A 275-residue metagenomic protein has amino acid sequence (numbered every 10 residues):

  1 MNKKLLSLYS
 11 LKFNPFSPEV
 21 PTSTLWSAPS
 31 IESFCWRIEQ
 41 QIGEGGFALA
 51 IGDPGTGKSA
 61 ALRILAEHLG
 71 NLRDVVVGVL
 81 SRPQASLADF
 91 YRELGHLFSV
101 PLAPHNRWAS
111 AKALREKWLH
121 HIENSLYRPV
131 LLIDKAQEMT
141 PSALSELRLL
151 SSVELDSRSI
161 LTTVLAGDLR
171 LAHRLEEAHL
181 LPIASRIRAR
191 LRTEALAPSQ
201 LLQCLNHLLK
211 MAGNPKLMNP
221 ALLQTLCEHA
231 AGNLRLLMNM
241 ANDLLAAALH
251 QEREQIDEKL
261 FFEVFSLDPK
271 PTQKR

Functional and structural regions predicted by a protein language model:
M1-E44, S266, K270-R275: A short, basic N-terminal segment
K3-L5, I160, P182, M211-R275: C-terminal alpha-helical "lid" subdomain
L6, S86-F90, P101-E146, L155-S159 (+4 more regions): Mid-core helix/loop region of P-loop NTP-binding domains shared across ATPases and GTPases
L11-P18, A85-P104: Conserved NTP-binding/hydrolysis module of P-loop NTPases
E44-I64: Walker A/P-loop nucleotide-binding motif
A66-L69, L171-R186: Short regulatory helix/loop adjacent to the ATP-binding pocket of P-loop NTPases
D74-V75, A178-E194: A short helix-turn-beta junction within AAA+ P-loop NTPase domains corresponding to the substrate/partner-engaging
L80-P83, L175, R188-L201: Conserved AAA+ ATPase "SRH/arginine-finger" region at the nucleotide-binding site
